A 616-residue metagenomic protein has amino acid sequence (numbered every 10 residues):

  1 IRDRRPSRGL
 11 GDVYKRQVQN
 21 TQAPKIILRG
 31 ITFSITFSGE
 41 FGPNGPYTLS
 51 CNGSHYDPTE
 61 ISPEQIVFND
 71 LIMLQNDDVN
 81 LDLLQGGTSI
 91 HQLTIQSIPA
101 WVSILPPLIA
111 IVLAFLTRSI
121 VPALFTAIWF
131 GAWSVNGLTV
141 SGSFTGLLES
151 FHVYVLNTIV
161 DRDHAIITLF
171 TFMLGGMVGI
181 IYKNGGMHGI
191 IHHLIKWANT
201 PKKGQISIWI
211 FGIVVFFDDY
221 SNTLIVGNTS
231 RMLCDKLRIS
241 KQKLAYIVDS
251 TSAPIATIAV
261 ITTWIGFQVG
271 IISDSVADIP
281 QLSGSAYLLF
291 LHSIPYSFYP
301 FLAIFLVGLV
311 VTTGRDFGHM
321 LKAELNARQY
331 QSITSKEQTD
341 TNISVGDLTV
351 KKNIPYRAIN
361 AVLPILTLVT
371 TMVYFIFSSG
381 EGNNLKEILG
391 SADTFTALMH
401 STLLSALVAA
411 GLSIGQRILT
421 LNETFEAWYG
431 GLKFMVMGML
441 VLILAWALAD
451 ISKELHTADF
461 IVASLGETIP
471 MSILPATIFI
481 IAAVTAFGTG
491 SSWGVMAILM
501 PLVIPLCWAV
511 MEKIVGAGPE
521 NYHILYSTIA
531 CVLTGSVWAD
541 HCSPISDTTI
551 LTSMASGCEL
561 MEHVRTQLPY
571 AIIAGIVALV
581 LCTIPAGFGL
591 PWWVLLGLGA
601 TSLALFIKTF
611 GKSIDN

Functional and structural regions predicted by a protein language model:
I1-Q17: Single conserved hydrophobic/aromatic residue that forms the stacking wall/gate of nucleotide- or nucleobase-binding
D12-I31, T94-Q96: Short, compositionally biased P/S/T/A/G/V-rich stretches that sit at domain boundaries
V13, A323-L325: Active-site loops and adjacent core secondary-structure elements that bind or stabilize anionic groups
S62-L71, D78-L169, F298-P300, T312 (+4 more regions): Hydrophobic transmembrane alpha-helices of multi-pass small-molecule transporters
V140-A245, I418-P519: Membrane-embedded alpha-helical segments and adjacent helix-loop junctions characteristic of multi-pass solute
V140-V153, I261-Y299, L306-V307, I388 (+3 more regions): Transmembrane alpha-helical segments and their short flanking loops that form helix-hairpins/helix-helix interfaces
G189-H192, S221-L233, Y246, T262-G284 (+3 more regions): Re-entrant/interfacial helical elements at transmembrane boundaries that shape and gate the permeation pathway
K202-V215, I239-I265, P280-F305, M320-A323 (+3 more regions): Alpha-helical transmembrane segments of multi-pass membrane proteins
